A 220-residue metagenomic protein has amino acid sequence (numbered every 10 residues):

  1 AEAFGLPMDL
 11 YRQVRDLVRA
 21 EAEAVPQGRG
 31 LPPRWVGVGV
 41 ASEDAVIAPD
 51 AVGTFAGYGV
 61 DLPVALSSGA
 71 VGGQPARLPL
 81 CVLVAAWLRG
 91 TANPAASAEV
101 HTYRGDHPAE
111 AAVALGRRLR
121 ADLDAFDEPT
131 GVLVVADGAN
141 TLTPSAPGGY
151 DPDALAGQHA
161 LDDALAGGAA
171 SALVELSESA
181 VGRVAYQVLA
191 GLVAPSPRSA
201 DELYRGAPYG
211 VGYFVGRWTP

Functional and structural regions predicted by a protein language model:
A1-A76: A short aromatic-anchored loop/beta-hairpin motif
Y11-A22, A85, A112-R120, Y186: Short, hydrophobic/amphipathic alpha-helical packing segments that form internal helix faces or helix-helix interfaces
A24-R34, G90-A96, A121-G131, A194-P197 (+1 more regions): Secondary-structure boundary elements
V36-A41, H101-R104, L133-D137: Short beta-strand segments
G73-L119: Internal, conserved structured core segments that host functional sites
D106, A111-G157: Active-site beta-strand/loop microenvironment that shapes enzyme catalytic pockets
D162-R205: Polyanion-binding loop/helix "lid" in catalytic or ligand-binding cores
G210-P220: Short, basic/aromatic-enriched C-terminal tail that caps enzymatic domains
